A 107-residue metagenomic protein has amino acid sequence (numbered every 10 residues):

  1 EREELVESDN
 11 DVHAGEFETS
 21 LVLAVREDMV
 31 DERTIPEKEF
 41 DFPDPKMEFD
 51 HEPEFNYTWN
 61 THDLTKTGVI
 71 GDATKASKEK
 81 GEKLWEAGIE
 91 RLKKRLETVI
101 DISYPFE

Functional and structural regions predicted by a protein language model:
E1-E107: Extended, histidine- and acidic-residue-enriched regions that form the cofactor-binding/catalytic faces
